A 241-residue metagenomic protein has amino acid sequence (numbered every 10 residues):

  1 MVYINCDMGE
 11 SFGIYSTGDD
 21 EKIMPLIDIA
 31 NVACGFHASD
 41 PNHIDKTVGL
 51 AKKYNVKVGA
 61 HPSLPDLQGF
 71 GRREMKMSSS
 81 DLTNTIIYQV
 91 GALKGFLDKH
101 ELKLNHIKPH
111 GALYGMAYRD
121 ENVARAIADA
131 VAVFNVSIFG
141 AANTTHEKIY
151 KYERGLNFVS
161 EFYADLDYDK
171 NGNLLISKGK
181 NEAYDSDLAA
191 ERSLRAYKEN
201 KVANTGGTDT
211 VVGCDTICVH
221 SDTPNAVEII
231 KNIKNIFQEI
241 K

Functional and structural regions predicted by a protein language model:
M1-I4: Extreme N-terminal starter segment of soluble prokaryotic enzymes
D7, H61, I107, V219: Conserved, mostly hydrophobic/aromatic
F12-D45: A short alpha/beta connector and helix-capping loop motif
E21-P25, K46-G59, D98-H100: Acidic (Asp/Glu)-rich catalytic clusters
V32-H37, M116-A117, F134-N143: Catalytic beta/alpha-barrel core
A51, R195, A226-K241: C-terminal helical cap(s) of enzyme catalytic domains, especially alpha/beta-barrels
D66-E101, H106: Glycine/small-residue-rich loop that forms an oxyanion/phosphate-binding "nest" at active or ligand-binding sites
N143-K201: Active-site rim beta-loop-alpha module in soluble metabolic enzymes
